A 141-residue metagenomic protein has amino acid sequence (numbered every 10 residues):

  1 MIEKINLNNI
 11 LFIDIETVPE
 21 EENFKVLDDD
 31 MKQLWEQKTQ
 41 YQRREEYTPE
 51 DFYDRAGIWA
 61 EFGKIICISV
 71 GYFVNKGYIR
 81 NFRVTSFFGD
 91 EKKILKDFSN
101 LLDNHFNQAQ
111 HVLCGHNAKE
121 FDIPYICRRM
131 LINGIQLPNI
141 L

Functional and structural regions predicted by a protein language model:
M1-G63, K76: Entry/capping segment at the start of metal-dependent catalytic domains with acidic active-site entry clusters
G63-I65, Q108-A109: Short connector loops at helix/strand junctions that flank enzyme active sites, especially segments positioning acidic
G71-L141: Conserved DEDDh/DEDDy metal-dependent 3′-5′ exonuclease domain
